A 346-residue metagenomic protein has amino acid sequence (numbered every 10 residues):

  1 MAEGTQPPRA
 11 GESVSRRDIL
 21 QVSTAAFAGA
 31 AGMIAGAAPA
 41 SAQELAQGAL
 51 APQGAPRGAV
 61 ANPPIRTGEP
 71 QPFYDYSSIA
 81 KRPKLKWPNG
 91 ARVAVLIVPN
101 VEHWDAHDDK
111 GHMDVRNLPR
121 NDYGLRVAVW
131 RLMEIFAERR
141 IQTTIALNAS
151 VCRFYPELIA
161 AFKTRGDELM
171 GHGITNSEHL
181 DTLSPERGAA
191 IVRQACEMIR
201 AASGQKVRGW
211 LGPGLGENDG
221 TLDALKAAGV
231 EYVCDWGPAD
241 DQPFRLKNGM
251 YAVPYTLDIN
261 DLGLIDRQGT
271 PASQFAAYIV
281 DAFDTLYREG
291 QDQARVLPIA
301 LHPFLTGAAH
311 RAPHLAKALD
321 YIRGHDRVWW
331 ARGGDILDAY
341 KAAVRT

Functional and structural regions predicted by a protein language model:
M1-S15, A25, S41: N-terminal secretory signal peptides
G4, E102-W104, T256-D258: Short connector loops/turns at beta-strand edges and beta->alpha or beta->beta junctions
S13-V14, A35-S77: C-terminal segment of N-terminal export signals and the immediately downstream linker at the start of the mature
S15-A28, I34: N-terminal export leaders
G58-G209, G214-Y251, A276-I299, L305-T346: Catalytic alpha-helical scaffold of carbohydrate-active enzymes acting on polysaccharides/glycoconjugates
T256-F283: A conserved mid-domain beta-alpha-beta active-site/ligand-binding segment of alpha/beta enzyme cores
